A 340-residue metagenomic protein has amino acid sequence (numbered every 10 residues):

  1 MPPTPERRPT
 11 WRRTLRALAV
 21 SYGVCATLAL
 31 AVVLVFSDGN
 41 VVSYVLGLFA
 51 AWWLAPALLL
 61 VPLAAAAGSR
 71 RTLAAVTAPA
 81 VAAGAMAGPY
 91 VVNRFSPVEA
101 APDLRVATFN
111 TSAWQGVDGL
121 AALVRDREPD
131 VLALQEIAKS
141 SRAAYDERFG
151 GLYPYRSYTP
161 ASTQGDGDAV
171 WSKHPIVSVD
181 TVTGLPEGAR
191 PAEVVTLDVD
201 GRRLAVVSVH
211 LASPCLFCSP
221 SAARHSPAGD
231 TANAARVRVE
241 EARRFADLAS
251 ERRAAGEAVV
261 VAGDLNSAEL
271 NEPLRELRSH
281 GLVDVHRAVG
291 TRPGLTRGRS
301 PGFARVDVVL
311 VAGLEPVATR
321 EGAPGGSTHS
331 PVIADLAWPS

Functional and structural regions predicted by a protein language model:
P3, R8-A66, L73, P79 (+2 more regions): Metal-dependent phosphoester-hydrolase catalytic domains
L46, R105-T111, L120-A143, T159 (+5 more regions): Active-site beta-strand/loop signature of hydrolases that rely on acidic residues for catalysis
A51-W52, A83-S96, A113, D118 (+2 more regions): Structured beta-strand-rich core segments of catalytic domains in phosphoester-bond hydrolases
G68-V92: Internal/C-terminal transmembrane anchor helices
R94-V106: Alpha-helical transmembrane signal-anchor/signal-peptide segments
A100-P102, S213, S219-R224: Membrane-proximal, lumen/periplasm-facing interface regions of secretory-pathway glyco- and lipid-modifying enzymes
A144-Y145, F217-P220, N271-L274, G298: Short, well-ordered secondary-structure micro-motifs
S219-A235: A solvent-exposed, charged loop/short amphipathic helix patch at secondary-structure junctions
